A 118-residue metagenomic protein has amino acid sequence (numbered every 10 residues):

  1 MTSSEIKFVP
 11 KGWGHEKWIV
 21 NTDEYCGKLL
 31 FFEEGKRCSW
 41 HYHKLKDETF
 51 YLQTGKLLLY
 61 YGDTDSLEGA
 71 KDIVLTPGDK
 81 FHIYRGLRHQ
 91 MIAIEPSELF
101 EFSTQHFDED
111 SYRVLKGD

Functional and structural regions predicted by a protein language model:
M1-L29, R37-S39, I73, K116-D118: A short, N-terminal "cap"/entry segment at the start of jelly-roll beta-barrel domains of the cupin/DSBH fold
S3-E5, V9-P10, D65-L67, R88-D118: Double-stranded beta-helix
D23-Y25, E34-R37, K56-L58, D65 (+1 more regions): Short, charged/polar surface micro-motifs in flexible loops or helix N-caps
L29-L30, H41, D47-L52, F81 (+1 more regions): His/acidic/aromatic-lined binding-pocket segments of jelly-roll/cupin-type domains and related regulatory beta-sandwich
S39-W40, L59-Y60, F81-I83, R88-I94 (+1 more regions): Short beta-strand His + acidic residue motifs that chelate non-heme Fe in jelly-roll/DSBH and cupin folds
L45-D63: Glycine- and acidic-residue-biased ligand/ion/polar-headgroup-sensing regions
D63-R85: Short acidic-glycine-tyrosine-enriched beta hairpin
